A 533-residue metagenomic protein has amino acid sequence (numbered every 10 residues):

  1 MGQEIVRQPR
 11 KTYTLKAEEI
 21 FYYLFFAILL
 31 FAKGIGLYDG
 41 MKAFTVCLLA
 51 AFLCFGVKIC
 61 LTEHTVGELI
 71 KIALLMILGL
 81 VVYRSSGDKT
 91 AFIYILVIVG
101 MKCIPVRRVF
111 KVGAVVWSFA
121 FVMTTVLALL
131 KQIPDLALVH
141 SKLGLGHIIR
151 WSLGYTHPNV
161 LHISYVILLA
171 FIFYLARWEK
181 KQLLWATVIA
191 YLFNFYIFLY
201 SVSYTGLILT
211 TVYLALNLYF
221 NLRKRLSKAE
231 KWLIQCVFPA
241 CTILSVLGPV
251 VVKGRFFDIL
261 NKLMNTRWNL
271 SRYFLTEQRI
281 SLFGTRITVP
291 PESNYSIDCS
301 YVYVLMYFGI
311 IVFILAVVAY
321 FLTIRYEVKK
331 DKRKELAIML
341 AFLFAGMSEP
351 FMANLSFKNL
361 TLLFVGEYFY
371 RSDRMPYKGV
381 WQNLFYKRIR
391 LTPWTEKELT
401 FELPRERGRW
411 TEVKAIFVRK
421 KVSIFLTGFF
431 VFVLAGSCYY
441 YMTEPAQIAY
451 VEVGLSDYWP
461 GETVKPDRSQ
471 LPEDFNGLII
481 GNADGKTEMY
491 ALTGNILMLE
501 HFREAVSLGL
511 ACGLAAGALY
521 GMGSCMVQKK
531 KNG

Functional and structural regions predicted by a protein language model:
M1-K16, Y377-V422, G533: Membrane-interfacial, low-structure loops and terminal tails that flank and connect transmembrane helices in multi-pass
R7-G34, A43-T62, G67-V252, C299 (+4 more regions): Hydrophobic transmembrane helix bundles of membrane-integrated enzymes that assemble and modify cell-envelope
K42-T45, Y213-L214, K231-W232, L244-T276 (+3 more regions): Flexible juxtamembrane loops connecting transmembrane helices in multi-pass membrane enzymes that build or modify
V252-I259, S524-G533: Transmembrane-cytosolic junction motif
R267-S296, V302-V304, F308-I314: TM-adjacent membrane-interface loops and short helices in multi-pass inner/ER membrane proteins
L275-V289, R468-E488, G494: Extracytosolic (periplasmic/ER-lumenal) interhelical loops and adjacent juxtamembrane/interface segments of multi-pass
E292-I311, D484, E488-V506: Individual transmembrane alpha-helix segments
R390-N476, T493-V527: Transmembrane helical bundles and short interhelical boundary loops of multi-pass, membrane-embedded
